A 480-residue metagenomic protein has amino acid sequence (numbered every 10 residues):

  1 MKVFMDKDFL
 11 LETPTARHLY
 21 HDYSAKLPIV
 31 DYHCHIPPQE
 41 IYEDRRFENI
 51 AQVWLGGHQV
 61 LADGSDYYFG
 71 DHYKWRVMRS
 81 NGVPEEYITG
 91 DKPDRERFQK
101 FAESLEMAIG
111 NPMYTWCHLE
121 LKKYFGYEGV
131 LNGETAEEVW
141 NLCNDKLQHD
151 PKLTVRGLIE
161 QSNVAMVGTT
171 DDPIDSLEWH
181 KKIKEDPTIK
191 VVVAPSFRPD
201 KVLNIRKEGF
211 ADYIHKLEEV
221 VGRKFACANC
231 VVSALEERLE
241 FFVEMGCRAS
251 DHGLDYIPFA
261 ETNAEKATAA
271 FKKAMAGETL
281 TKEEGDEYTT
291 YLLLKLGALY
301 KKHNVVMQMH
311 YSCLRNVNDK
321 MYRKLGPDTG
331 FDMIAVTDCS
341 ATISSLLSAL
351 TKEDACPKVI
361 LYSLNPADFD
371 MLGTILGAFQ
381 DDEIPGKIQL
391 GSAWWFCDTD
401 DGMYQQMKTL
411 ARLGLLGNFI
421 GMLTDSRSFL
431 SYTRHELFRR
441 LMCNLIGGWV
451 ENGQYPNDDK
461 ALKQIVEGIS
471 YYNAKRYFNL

Functional and structural regions predicted by a protein language model:
M1-H303, A355-P357, L361-G373, G377-L480: Metal-cofactor-binding active-site regions of metalloenzymes
M307-M309: C-terminal amphipathic alpha-helical interaction region
N318: Hard-cation-handling environments
Y322-I334: Active-site loop ensemble at the mouth of alpha/beta enzyme cores that anchors a bound cofactor
V336-I343: Divalent-cation-assisted or electrostatically stabilized phosphate/pyrophosphate-binding catalytic cores
L346-K352: Short, basic/hydrophobic alpha-helical segments
